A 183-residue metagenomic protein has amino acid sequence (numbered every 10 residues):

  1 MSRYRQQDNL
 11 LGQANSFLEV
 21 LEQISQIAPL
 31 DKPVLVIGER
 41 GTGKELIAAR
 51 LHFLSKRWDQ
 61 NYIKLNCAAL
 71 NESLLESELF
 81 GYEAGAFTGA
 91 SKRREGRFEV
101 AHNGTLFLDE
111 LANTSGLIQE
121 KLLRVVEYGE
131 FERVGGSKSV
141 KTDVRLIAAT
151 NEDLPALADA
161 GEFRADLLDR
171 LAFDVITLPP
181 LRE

Functional and structural regions predicted by a protein language model:
S2-K141, L146-E152, L157, P180-E183: AAA+ ATPase active-site-proximal loops
A160-F163: Charged helix-capping and loop-helix junction motifs
V175-L178: Short proline-rich PxxP-based motifs
